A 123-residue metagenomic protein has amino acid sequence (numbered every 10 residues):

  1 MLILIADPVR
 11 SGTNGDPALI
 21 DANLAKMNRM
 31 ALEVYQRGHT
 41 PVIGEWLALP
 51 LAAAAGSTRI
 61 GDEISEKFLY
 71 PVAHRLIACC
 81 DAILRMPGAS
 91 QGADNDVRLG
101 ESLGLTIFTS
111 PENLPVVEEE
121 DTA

Functional and structural regions predicted by a protein language model:
M1-A123: Catalytic phosphate/metal-binding cores of nucleic-acid and nucleotide-processing enzymes, i.e., regions that mediate
